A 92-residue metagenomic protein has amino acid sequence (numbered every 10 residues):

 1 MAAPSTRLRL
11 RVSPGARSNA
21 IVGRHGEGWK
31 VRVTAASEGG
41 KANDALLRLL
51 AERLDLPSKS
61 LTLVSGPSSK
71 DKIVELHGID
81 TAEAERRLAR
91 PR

Functional and structural regions predicted by a protein language model:
M1-R48, D55-S58, T62-P67, K72-R92: Contiguous, often N-terminal, cationic amphipathic patches that form binding interfaces
